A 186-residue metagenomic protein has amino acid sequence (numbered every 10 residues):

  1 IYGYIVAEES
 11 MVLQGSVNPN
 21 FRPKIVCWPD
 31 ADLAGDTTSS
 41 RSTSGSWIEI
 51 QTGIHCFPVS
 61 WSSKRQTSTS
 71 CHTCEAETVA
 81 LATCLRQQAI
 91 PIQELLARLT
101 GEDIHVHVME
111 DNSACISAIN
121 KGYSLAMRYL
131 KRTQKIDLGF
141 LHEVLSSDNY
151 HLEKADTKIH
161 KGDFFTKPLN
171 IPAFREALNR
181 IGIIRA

Functional and structural regions predicted by a protein language model:
I1-V17: Amphipathic alpha-helical
E9-V12, P23-V26, G45-E49, F57-P58 (+2 more regions): Conserved active-site beta-strand-loop modules that form the wall/rim of enzyme catalytic pockets and either contain
N18, V26-W28, A97: Membrane-interfacial loop- and helix-cap regions that link adjacent transmembrane helices in polytopic membrane proteins
R22-T38: Two-metal-ion RNase H-like nuclease active-site motif
A31, I50-I54, S62-S63, E110-I116: Short, small-residue-rich loop/turn micro-motifs
T38-S44: Short, flexible loop/turn motifs enriched in small residues
E49-V79: A short, polar/acidic, helix/strand-boundary loop motif
T67-A186: RNase H-like nuclease module associated with reverse transcription
